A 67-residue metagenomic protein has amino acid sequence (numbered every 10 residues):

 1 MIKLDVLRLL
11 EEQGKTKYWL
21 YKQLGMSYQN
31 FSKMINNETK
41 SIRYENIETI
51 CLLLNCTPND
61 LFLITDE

Functional and structural regions predicted by a protein language model:
M1-T16: A short, Lys/Arg-rich alpha-helix, primarily the initiator
L10, Y21, C51: The alpha-helix within a helix-turn-helix
E11, G25, N36, D66: Residue-level detection of the helix-turn-helix DNA-binding "recognition helix"
T16-K33: Short alpha-helical DNA-recognition segment
N30-K33, N46, D60: Residue-level recognition of specific faces of alpha-helices
T39-T49: Short, basic-rich loop-to-helix N-cap that marks the start of a DNA-contacting helix
N55-E67: Short C-terminal boundary/hinge segments that cap the last helix of small helical domains
